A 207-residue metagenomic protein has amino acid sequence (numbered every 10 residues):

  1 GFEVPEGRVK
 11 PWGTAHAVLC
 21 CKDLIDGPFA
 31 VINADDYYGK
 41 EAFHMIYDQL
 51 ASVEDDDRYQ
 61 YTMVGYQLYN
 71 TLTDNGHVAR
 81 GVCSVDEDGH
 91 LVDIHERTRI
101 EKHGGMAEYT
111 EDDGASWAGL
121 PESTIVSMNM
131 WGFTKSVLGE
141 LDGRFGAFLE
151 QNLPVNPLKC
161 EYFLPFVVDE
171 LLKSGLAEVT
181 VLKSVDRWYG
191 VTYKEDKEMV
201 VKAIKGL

Functional and structural regions predicted by a protein language model:
G1-N33, Y38-G39, F43-M45, S52: Conserved N-terminal catalytic core of the sugar/cofactor nucleotidyltransferase
D26-G27, A34, D56-Y61, A79 (+1 more regions): Short coil/turn connectors at secondary-structure junctions
G39-M128, K135: Conserved core of the sugar-phosphate nucleotidyltransferase
I125, T180-D186: Catalytic beta-strand/loop signature of glycosyltransferases that borders the donor
L141-L176: A C-terminal functional module that forms or caps the active site or interfaces directly with catalytic machinery
K205-L207: Catalytic, metal-anchored helix/loop core of enzyme active sites in primary metabolism
